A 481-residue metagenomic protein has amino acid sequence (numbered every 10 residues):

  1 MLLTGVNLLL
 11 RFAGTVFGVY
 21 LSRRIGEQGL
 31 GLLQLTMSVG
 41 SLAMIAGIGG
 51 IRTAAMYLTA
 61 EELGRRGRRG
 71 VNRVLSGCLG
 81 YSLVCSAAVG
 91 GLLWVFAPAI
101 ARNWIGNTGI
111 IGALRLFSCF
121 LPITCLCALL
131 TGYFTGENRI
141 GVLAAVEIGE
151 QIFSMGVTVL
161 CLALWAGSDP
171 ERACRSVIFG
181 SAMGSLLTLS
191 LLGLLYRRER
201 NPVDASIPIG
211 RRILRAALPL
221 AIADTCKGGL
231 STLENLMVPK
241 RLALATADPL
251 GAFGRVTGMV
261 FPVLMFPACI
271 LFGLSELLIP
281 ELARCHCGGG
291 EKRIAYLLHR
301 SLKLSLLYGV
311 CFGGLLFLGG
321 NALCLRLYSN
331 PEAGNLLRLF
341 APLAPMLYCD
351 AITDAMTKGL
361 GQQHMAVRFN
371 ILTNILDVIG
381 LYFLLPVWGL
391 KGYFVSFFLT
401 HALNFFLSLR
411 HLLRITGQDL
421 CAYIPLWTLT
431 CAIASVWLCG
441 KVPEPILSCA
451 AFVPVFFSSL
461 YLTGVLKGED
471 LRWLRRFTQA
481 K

Functional and structural regions predicted by a protein language model:
M1-M56, G90, W94, F120-L121 (+2 more regions): Signature of the first transmembrane helix
L2-G14, G180-T188, L192, Y196 (+1 more regions): Transmembrane helical elements of multi-pass membrane transporters/channels
L10, G18, G49-M56, L116-T135 (+6 more regions): Short runs within selected transmembrane alpha-helices of multi-pass transporters and secretion channels
Q34, R68-V84, L92, G210-A217 (+4 more regions): Interfacial transmembrane-helix starts/ends
G49-G64, M265-G289, A295-S301: Helix-loop junctions and terminal segments of transmembrane helices in multi-pass membrane transport/translocation
A97-L116, L315-L347: Interfacial segments at transmembrane-helix termini and the short loops linking adjacent helices
P170-I178, G193-K227, G289-K292, R414-T428 (+1 more regions): Interhelical loop/hinge segments that connect adjacent transmembrane helices in multipass membrane
G440-K481: Membrane-proximal transmembrane or re-entrant/amphipathic helices at the cytosolic face
